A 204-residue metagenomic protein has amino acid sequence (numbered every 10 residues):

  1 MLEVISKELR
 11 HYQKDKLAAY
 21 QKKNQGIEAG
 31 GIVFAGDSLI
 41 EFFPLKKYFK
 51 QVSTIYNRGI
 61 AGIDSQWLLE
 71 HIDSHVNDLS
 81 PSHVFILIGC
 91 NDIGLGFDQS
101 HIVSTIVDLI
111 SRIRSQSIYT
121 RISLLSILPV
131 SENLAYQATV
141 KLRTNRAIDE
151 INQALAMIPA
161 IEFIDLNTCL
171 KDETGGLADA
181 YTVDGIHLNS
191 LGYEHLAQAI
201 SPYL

Functional and structural regions predicted by a protein language model:
M1-A35, I40-Q51, L124: N-terminal secretory targeting modules
L2, P129-L204: Catalytic His-Asp segment of secreted/periplasmic serine-dependent ester chemistry enzymes
K7, V52, Y56-Q66, G185: Acidic/histidine-rich helix-loop elements that form or flank divalent-metal/phosphate-binding sites at the catalytic
E41-F49, T54, Q66-S104, I127-S131: Oxyanion-hole/transition-state-stabilizing segment in secreted/luminal serine hydrolases and related acyltransferases
I72, I106-S111, N152: Generic structural signal for well-ordered alpha-helices, preferentially at hydrophobic/aromatic core positions
Q99-L109, T144-I148: Charged helix-capping and loop-helix junction motifs
S117-R121: A short helix->loop->beta-strand "cap" motif at the edges of active sites that frequently abuts
